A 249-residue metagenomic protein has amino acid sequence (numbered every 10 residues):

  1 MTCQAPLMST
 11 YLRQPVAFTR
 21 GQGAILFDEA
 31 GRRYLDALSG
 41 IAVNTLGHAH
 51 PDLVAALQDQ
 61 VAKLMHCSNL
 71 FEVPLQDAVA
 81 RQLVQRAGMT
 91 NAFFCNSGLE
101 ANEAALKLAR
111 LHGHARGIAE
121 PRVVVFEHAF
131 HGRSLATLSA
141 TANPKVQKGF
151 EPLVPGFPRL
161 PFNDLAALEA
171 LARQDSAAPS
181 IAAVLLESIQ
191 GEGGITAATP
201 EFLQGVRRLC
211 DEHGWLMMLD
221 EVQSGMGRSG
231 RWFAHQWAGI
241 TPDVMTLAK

Functional and structural regions predicted by a protein language model:
M1-K249: Conserved N-terminal phosphate-binding loop of PLP-dependent enzymes in the Aspartate aminotransferase
